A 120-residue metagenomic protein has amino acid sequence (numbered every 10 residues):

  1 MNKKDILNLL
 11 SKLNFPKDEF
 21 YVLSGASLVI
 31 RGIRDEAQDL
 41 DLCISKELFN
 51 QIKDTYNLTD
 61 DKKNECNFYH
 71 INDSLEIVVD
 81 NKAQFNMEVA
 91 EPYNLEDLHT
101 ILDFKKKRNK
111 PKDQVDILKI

Functional and structural regions predicted by a protein language model:
M1-I120: Compositionally biased terminal segments of proteins
